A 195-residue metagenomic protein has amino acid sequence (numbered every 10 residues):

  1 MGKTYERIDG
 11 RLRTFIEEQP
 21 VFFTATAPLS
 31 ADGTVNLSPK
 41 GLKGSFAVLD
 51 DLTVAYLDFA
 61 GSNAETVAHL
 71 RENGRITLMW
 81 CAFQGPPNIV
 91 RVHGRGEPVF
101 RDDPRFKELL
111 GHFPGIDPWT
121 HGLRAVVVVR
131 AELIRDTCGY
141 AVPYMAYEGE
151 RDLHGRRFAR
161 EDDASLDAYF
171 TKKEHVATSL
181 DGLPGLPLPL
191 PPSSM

Functional and structural regions predicted by a protein language model:
M1-M195: Binding-site signature for planar aromatic cofactors or substrates
